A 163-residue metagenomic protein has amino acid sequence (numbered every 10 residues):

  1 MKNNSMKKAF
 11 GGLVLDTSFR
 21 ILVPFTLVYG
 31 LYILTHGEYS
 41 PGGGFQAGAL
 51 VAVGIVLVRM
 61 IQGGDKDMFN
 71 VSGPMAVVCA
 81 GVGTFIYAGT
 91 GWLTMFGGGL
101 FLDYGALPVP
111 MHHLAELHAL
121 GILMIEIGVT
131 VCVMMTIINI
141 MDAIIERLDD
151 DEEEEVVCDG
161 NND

Functional and structural regions predicted by a protein language model:
M1-T17, E146-D163: Extramembrane terminal tails and long inter-domain/linker segments of multi-pass membrane proteins
E38-V51: Short, non-helical or kinked segments that cap or interrupt transmembrane helices
V53-V77: Cytoplasmic juxtamembrane interface segments
G63-D67, G91-G105: Transmembrane alpha-helix boundary signature
V77-M95: Hydrophobic alpha-helical membrane-insertion segments
P110-I125: Short aromatic-rich membrane-water interface segments that cap or initiate transmembrane helices in multi-pass membrane
V131-D149: Transmembrane alpha-helical segments in integral membrane proteins
